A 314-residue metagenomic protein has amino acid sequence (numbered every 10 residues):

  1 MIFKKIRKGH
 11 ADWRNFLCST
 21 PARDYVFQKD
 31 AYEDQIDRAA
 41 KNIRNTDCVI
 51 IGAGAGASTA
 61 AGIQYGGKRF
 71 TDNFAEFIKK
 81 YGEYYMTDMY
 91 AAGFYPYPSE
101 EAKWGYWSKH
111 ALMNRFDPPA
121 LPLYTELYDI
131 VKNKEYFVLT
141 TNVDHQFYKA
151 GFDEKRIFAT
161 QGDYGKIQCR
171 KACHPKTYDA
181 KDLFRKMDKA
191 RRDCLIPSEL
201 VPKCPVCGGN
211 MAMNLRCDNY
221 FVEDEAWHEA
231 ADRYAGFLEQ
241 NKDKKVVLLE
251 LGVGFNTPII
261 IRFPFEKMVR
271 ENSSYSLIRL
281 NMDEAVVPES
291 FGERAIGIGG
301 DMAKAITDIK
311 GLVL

Functional and structural regions predicted by a protein language model:
M1-L314: Conserved catalytic alpha/beta core of Sir2/sirtuin-type deacylases, generalized to analogous enzyme cores that bind
